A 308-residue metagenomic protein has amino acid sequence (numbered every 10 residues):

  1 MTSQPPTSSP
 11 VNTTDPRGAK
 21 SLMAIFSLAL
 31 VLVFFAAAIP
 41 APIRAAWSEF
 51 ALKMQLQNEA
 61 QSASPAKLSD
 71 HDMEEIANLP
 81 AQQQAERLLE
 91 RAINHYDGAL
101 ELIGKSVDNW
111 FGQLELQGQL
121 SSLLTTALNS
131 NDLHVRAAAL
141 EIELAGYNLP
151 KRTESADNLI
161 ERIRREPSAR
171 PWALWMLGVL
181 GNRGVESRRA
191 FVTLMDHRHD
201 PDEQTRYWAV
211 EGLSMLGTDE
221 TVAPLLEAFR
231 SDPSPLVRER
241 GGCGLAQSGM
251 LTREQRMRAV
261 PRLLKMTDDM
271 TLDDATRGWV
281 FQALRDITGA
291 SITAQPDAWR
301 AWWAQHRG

Functional and structural regions predicted by a protein language model:
M1-G18: N-terminal Lys/Arg-rich, disordered targeting/topogenic segments
A24-A38: Hydrophobic membrane-insertion alpha-helices, especially the h-region of bacterial N-terminal signal peptides
A38-L123, L133-H134: N-terminal leader/linker segments that initiate helical-solenoid repeat arrays
F50, L79-E90, L114-L128, L149-R164 (+4 more regions): Amphipathic alpha-helical scaffolding segments comprising HEAT/armadillo-like alpha-solenoid repeats
L68-N78, N94-E115, H134-P150, S168-V185 (+5 more regions): Structural detector for internal amphipathic alpha-helices that build alpha-solenoid repeat scaffolds
L100, G104, I160, L264 (+2 more regions): Residue-level detector of alpha-helical secondary structure
N131-D132, R165-S168, P201-D202, P233-S234 (+1 more regions): Short inter-helical turns and helix N-cap capping residues of alpha-solenoid HEAT/ARM repeat scaffolds
D286-G308: Terminal, low-structured helical/coil segments at or just beyond the last alpha-helical repeat
